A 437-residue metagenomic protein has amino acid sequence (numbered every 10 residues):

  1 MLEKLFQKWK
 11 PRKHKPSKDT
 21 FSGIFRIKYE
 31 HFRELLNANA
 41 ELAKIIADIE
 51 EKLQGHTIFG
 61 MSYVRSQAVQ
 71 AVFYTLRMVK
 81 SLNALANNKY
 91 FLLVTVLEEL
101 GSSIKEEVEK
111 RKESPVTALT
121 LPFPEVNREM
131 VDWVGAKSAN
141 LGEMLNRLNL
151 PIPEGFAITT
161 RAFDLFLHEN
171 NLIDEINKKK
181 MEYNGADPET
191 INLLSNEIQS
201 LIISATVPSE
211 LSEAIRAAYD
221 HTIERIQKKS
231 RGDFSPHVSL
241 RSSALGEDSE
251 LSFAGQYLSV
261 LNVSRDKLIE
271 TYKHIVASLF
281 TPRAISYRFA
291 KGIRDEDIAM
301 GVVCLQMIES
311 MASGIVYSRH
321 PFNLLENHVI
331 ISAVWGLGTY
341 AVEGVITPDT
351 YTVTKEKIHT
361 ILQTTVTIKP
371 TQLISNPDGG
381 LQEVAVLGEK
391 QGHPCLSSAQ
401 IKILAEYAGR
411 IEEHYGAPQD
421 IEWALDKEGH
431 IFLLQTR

Functional and structural regions predicted by a protein language model:
M1-V303, A312, G392, L396-A399 (+4 more regions): N-terminal beta-alpha lobe that positions the nucleotide/phosphoryl donor in ATP/NTP-coupled carboxylate activation
L251-S252, I315-V316, Y340-G344: Short conserved micro-motifs at the rims of enzyme active sites and ligand-binding pockets
V260-V263, Y317-R319, V353-T354, D426: Short beta-strand-to-turn element immediately C-terminal to the catalytic PLP-Schiff-base lysine in fold type I
S313-P321, S332: Segments forming glycine/polar-rich beta-alpha architectures that bind adenosine-containing cofactors
H328-D420, A424-E428: Conserved catalytic alpha/beta cores of large enzymes that bind or transform nucleotide phosphates and polynucleotides
A333, Q435-R437: Short beta->alpha transition motifs characteristic of CBS
